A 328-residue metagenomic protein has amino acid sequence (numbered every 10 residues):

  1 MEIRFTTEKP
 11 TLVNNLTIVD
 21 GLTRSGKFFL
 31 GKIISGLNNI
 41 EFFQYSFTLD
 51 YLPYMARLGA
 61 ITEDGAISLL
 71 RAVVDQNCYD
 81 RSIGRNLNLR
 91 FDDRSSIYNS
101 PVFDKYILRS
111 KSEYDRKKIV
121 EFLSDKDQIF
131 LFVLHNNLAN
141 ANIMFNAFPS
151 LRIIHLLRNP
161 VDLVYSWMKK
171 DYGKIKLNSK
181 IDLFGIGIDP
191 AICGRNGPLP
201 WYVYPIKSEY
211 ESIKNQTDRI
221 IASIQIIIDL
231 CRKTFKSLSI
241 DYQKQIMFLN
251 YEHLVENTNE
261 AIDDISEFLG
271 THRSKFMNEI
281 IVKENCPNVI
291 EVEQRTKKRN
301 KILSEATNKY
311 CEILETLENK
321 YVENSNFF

Functional and structural regions predicted by a protein language model:
M1-I18, R195-F328: PAPS-dependent sulfotransferases, especially Golgi type II membrane carbohydrate sulfotransferases
T7-S35: Walker A (P-loop) phosphate-binding motif
G21, L131-V133, H155, F248-Y251: Short beta-strand segments
G26-N39, M144-F148, W167-M168, F248-R273: PAPS/PAP-binding and catalytic site of the sulfotransferase fold
Y45-F132, C193-I206: PAPS-dependent sulfation machinery
P53-R57, S166-K169, I175-K176, A261-I262: Short aromatic-enriched loop/helix-cap "lid" or pocket-rim segments at secondary-structure transitions that line
V133-N136, M144-K170: Conserved phosphate-donor/acceptor-positioning beta-strand/loop module used by diverse small-molecule
K174-V203: Long, charge-dense
